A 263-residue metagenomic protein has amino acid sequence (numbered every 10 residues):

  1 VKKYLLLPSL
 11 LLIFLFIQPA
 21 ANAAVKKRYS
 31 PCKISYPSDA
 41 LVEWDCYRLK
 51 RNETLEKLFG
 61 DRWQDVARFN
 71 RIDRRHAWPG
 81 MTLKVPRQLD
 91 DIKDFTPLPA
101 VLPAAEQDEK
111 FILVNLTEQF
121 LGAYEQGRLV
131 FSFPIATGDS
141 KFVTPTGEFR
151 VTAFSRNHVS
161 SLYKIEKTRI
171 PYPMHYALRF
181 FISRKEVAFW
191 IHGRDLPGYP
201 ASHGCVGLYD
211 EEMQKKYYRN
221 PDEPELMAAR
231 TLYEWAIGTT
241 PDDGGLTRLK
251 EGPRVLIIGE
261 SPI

Functional and structural regions predicted by a protein language model:
V1-P8: Bacterial N-terminal signal peptides that target proteins for export
P8-F16: Bacterial N-terminal signal peptides
A24-K26, R75, L162-I263: Exported/periplasmic cell-wall-interacting domains
S30-R62: Primarily a LysM-type cell-wall glycan-binding module
C32-D39, V85-E109: Intrinsically disordered, low-complexity Ser/Thr-rich linker and spacer segments in cell-wall-related proteins
K50-A77, F131-S132, R219: LysM (lysin motif) carbohydrate-binding repeats in extracellular/periplasmic proteins that recognize
P79-L83, G252: Loop/turn positions that initiate beta-strands
F95-Y199, P253, S261-I263: Gly/Pro-biased beta-strand-loop elements
